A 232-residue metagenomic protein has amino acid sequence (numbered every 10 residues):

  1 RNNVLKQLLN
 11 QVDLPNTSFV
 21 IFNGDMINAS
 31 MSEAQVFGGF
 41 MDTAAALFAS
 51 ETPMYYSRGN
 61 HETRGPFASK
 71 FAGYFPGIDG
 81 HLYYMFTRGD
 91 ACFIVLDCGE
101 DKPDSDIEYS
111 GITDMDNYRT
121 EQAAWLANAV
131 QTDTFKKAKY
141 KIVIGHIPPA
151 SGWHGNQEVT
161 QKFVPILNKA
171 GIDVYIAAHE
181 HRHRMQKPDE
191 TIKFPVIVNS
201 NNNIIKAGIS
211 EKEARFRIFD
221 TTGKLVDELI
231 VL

Functional and structural regions predicted by a protein language model:
R1-A34: N-terminal active-site segment of His-dependent metallophosphoesterases
S18, K139-K141, D173: Conserved acidic residues
V20-F22, Y56, V143, I176: Residue-level marker for buried hydrophobic side chains located in beta-strands that build the well-ordered beta-sheet
N23-I27, V130-G152: Short acidic, glycine-rich surface-loop motifs adjacent to enzyme active sites
G24-D25, G59-N60, H146, A178-H179: Active-site glycine-centered loops adjacent to acidic/histidine catalytic or metal-binding residues that shape
A34-Q131, F135, K162-N168, V174 (+1 more regions): Extended active-site neighborhood of metal-dependent phosphoesterases/phosphodiesterases
V143-A150, D173-H183: Histidine-centered catalytic micro-motifs
A207-L232: A short C-terminal boundary segment appended to hydrolase-like catalytic domains
